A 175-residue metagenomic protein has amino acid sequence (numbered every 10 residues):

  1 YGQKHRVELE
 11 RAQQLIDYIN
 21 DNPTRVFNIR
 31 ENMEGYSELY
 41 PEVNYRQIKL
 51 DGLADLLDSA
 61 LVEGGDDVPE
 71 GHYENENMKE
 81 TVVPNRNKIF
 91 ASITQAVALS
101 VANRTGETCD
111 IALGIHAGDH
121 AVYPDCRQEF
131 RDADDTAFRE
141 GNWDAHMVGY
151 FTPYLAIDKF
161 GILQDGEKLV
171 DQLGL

Functional and structural regions predicted by a protein language model:
Y1-L175: Nucleotide-activated chemistry modules centered on ATP-dependent adenylation/adenylyltransferase
